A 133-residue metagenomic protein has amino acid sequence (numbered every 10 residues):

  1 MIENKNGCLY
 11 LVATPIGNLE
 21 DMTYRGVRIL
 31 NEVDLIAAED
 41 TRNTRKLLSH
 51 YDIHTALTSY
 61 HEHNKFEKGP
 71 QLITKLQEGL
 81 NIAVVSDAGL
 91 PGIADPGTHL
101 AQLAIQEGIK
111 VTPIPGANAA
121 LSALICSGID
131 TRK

Functional and structural regions predicted by a protein language model:
M1-H63: Glycine-rich, flexible N-terminal cofactor/catalytic loop recognition
G7-L9, E78-A83: Loop/turn-to-beta-strand initiation segments
I16-L19, D87-P91: Short glycine-rich anion-binding loops that position phosphate/pyrophosphate groups of nucleotides and phosphorylated
E39, Y60, V85-D87, T112-I114: Structural motif
R42-T44, G89-L90, A119: Alpha-helix capping/helix-boundary segments
N64, A88-P96: Acidic, metal-coordinating catalytic cores used for nucleic-acid/nucleotide bond scission and strand-transfer chemistry
N64-I73: Glycine-rich, highly charged phosphate/nucleotide-binding loops
H99-K133: Class I SAM-dependent methyltransferase SAM-binding "motif I" and its flanking Rossmann-like core
